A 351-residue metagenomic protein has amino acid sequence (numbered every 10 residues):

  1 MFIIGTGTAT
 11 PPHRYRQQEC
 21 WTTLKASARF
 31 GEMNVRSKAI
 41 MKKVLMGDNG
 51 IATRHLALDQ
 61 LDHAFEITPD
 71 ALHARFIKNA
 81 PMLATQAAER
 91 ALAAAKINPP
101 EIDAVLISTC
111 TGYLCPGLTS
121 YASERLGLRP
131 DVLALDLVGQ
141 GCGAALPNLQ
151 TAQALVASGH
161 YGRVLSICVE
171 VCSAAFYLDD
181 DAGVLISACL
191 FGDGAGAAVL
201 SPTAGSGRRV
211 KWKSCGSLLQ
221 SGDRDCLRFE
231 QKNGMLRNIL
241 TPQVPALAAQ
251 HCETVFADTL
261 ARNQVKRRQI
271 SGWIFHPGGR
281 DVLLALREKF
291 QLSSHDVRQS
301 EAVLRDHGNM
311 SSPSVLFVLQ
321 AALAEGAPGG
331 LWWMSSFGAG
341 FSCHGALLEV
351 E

Functional and structural regions predicted by a protein language model:
M1-K78, C172, L178-Q250, T254 (+2 more regions): Condensing-enzyme catalytic core mediating Claisen C-C bond formation in acyl metabolism
G5-G7, S108, V138, L165-E170 (+2 more regions): Short beta-strand segments
M41-A134, G139, R267-L283: Conserved beta-ketoacyl condensing-enzyme motif
A57, A80-A95, T151, A195 (+2 more regions): Short, well-ordered amphipathic alpha-helical segments that serve as non-catalytic structural scaffolds within diverse
L92, C110-T111, Y121-E124, R129-D131 (+4 more regions): Claisen-condensing/thiolase-fold acyl-transfer catalytic domains that form or cleave C-C bonds in fatty acid
P99-D103, P130-L133, S158-V164, L185-I186 (+4 more regions): Short coil/turn connectors at secondary-structure junctions
L114-S120, S166-I186, G216-N233, G279-E288 (+1 more regions): Active-site-adjacent elements of ketosynthase-type condensing enzymes
